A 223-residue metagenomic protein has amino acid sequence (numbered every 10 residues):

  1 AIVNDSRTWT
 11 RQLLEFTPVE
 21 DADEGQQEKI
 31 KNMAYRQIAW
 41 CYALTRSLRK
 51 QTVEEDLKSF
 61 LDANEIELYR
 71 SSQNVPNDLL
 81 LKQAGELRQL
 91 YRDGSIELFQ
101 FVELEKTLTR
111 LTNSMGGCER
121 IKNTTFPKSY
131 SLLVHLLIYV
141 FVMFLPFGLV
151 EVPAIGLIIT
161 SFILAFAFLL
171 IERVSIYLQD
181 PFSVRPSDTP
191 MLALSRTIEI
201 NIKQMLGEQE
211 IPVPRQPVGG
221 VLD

Functional and structural regions predicted by a protein language model:
S6, T10, A39-A43, P76 (+4 more regions): Small-side-chain structural scaffolding
S6-I38, S183-D223: Solvent-exposed, non-transmembrane helices and loops of integral membrane proteins
Q12-K128: Structured inter-helical modules in multipass membrane proteins
V19, D23, K58, D62 (+13 more regions): Amphipathic, alpha-helical segments enriched in basic
R120-V213: Alpha-helical transmembrane anchor segments
